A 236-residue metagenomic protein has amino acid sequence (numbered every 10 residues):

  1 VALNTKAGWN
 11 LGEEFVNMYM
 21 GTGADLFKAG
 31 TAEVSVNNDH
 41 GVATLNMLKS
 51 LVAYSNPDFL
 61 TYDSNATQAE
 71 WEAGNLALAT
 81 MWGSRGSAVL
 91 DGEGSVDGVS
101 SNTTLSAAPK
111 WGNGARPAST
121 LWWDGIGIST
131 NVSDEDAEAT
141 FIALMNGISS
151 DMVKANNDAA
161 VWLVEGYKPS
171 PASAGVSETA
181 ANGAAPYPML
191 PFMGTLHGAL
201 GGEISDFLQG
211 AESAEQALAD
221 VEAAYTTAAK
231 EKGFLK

Functional and structural regions predicted by a protein language model:
V1-A7, S149-A159, T227-K236: Bilobed periplasmic-binding protein-like "clamshell/Venus-flytrap" ligand-binding domains
V1-E33, H40, L76: Extracytoplasmic/periplasmic solute-binding protein
L3, Y62, T80-W82: Short beta-strand and adjacent tight-turn residues that come in two discontinuous sequence segments and form the edges
G30-T61: Glycine-centered hinge/linker elements that transmit conformational signals in sensory and ligand-binding systems
L51-Y54, G92-A159: Extracytoplasmic/periplasmic substrate-recognition and gating elements
D58-A73: Short helix-initiation/N-cap motifs at beta->coil->alpha
A77-W82, A88-V89: Paired acidic/hydrophobic, glycine-rich loop segments that form the ligand-binding mouth/hinge of periplasmic-binding
S101-A108, A155-G202, D206, E231-K236: Long, aromatic- and glycine/proline-rich binding clefts that accommodate carbohydrate-like moieties
